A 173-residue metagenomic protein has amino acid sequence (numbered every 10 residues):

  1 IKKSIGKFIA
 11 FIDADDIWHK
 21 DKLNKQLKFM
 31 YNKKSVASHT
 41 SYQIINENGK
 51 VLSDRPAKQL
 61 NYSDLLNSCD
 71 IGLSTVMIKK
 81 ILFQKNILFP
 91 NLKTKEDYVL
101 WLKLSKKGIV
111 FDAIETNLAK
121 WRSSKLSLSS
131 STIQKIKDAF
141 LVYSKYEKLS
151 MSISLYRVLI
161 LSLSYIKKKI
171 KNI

Functional and structural regions predicted by a protein language model:
I1-K2, L27, W101: Short, conserved alpha-helix that lines the donor NDP-sugar binding/gating region of sugar-transfer enzymes
I5, H19-K20, K79: GHKL-family ATP-binding catalytic core of two-component histidine kinases
G6, S38-Y42, I114-T116, W121: Short glycine/serine/threonine-enriched helix-capping/active-site loop that flanks the nucleotide-sugar donor pocket
I9: Short aromatic/hydrophobic "clamp" motif used to bind/position activated sugar donors
D13-I17, S41: The conserved acidic donor/metal-binding loop of glycosyltransferases
D21-L52: Conserved donor NDP-sugar-binding/catalytic core segment of glycosyltransferases
P56-Q134, V142: Conserved nucleotide-sugar donor-binding catalytic segment
F111, N117-L118, K125-I173: Non-catalytic, C-terminal membrane-associated alpha-helical segments of glycosyltransferases
